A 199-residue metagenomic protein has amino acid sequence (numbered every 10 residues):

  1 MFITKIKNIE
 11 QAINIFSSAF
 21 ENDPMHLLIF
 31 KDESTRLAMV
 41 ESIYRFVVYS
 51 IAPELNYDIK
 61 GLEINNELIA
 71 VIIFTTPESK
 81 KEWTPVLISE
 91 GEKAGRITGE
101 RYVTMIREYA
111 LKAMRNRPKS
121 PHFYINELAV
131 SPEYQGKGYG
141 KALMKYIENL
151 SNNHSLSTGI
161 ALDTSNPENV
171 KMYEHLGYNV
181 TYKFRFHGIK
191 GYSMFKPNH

Functional and structural regions predicted by a protein language model:
M1-Q11, S18: Conserved N-terminal entry element of GNAT/NAT acetyltransferase domains
S34-N56: Active-site rim helix/loop that mediates acceptor-substrate recognition in acyltransferases
L55-I72: Conserved beta-hairpin
I73-L128: Conserved acyl-donor/pantetheine-binding loop and adjacent beta-alpha core of acyl/acetyltransferases and related
N116-F123, S151-S165: Conserved GNAT acetyl-CoA-binding A-motif
N126-Q135, A161-K171, H187-G188: Conserved beta-strand-loop-alpha-helix junction that forms the acyl-donor binding cleft
V130, G136-N149: Conserved acetyl-CoA-binding loop-helix of GNAT-fold acetyltransferases
K141, N153-L156, N166-K183: Conserved active-site alpha-helix within GNAT-family acetyltransferase domains
